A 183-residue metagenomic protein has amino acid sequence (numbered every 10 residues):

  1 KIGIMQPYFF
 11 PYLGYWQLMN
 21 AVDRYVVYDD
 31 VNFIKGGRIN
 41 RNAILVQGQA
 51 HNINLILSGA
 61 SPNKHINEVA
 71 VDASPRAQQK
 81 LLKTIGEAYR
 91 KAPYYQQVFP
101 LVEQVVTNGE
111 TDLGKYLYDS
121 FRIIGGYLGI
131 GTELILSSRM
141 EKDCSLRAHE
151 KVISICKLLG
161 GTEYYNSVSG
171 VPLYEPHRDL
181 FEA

Functional and structural regions predicted by a protein language model:
K1-A183: Residues lining hydrophobic/aromatic ligand-binding pockets adjacent to catalytic sites
